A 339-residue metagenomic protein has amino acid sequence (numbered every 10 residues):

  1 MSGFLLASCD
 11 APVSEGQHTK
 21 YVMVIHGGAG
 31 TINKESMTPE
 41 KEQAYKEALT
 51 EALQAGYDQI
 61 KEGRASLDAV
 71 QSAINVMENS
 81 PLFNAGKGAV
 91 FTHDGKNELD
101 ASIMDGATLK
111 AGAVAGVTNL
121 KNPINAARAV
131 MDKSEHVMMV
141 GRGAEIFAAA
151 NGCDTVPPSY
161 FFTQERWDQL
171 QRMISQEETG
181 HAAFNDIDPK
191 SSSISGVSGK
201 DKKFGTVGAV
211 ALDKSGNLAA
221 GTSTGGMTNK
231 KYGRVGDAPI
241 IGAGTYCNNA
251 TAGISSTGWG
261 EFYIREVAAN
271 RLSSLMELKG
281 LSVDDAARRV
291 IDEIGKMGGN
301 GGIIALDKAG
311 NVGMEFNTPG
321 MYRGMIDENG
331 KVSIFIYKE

Functional and structural regions predicted by a protein language model:
M1-S2: Sec-dependent N-terminal signal peptides
L5-S8: C-terminal motif of bacterial Sec signal peptides marking the signal peptidase cleavage site
P12-E339: Alpha/propeptide regions of enzymes that mature by internal proteolysis
